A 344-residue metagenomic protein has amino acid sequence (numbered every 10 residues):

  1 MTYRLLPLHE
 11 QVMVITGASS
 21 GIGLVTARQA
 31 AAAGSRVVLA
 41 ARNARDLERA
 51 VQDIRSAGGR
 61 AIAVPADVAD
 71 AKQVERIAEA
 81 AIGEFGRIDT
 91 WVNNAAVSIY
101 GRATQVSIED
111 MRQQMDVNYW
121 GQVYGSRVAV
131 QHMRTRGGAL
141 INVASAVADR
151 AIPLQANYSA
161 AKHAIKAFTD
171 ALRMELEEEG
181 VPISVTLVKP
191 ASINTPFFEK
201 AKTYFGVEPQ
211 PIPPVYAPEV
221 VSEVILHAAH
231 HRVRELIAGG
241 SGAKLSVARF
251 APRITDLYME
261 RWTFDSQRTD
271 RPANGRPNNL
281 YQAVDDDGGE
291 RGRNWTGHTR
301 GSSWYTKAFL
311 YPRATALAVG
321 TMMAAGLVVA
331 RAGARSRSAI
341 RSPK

Functional and structural regions predicted by a protein language model:
V12, S19-S20: Conserved glycine-rich cofactor-binding loop
S35-R49: Conserved glycine-rich Rossmann-like NAD(P)H-binding loop of the short-chain dehydrogenase/reductase
A66-R76, I108: The beta1-alpha1 cofactor-binding region of Rossmann-like NAD(H)/NADP(H)-dependent oxidoreductases
R102-A103, S107-R112, A318: Substrate-binding pocket helix/loop in short-chain dehydrogenase/reductase
S126, A161: Active-site helix of classical SDR
S145: Residue(s) in the substrate-gating loop at a strand-loop-helix junction that position the organic substrate next
E178-R271: SDR active-site lid
